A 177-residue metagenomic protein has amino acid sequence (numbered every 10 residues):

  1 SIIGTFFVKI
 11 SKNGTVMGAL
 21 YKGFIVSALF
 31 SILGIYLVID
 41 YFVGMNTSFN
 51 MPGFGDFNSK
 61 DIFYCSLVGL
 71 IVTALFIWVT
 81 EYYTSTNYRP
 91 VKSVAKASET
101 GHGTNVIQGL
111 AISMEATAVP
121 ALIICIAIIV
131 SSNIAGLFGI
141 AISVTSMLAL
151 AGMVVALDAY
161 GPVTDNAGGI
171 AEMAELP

Functional and structural regions predicted by a protein language model:
S1-P177: Hydrophobic packing and interface segments
